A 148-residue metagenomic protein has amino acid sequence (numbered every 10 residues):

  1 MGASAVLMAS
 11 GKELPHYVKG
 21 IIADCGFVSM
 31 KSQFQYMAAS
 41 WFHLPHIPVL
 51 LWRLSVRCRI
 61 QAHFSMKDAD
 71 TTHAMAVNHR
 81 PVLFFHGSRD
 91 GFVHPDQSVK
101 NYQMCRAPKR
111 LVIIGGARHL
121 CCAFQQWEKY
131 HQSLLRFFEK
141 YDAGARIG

Functional and structural regions predicted by a protein language model:
M1-M8, F92: Glycine-rich nucleophile elbow surrounding the catalytic serine of serine-hydrolase chemistry
M8-S65, H73: Hydrolase active-site cap/lid region
D70-H79, D96: Conserved serine/cysteine hydrolase catalytic core
V77-H79, F84-H86, D90: Short beta-strand/loop motif that positions the catalytic acidic residue of the alpha/beta-hydrolase fold
G91-Q97, C122: Conserved alpha/beta-hydrolase "acid-adjacent" motif
Y102-L120: Catalytic histidine neighborhood in serine/cysteine hydrolases with alpha/beta-hydrolase-type architecture
A117-H131: Catalytic histidine-centered segment of alpha/beta-hydrolase-like enzymes
E139-G148: Alpha/beta-hydrolase-fold serine-hydrolase catalytic core, especially in secreted/extracellular enzymes
